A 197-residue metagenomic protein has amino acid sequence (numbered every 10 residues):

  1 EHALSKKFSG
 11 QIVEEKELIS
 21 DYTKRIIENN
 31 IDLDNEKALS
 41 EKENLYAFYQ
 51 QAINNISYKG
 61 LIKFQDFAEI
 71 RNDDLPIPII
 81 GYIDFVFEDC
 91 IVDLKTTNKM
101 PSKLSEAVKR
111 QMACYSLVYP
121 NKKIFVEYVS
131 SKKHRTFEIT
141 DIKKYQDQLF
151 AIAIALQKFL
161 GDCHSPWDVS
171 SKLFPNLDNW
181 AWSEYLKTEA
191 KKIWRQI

Functional and structural regions predicted by a protein language model:
E1-I83, W182, T188-I197: Metal-dependent nuclease catalytic cores that hydrolyze phosphodiester bonds in DNA/RNA, characterized by
S5, T97-K99, S130-K133: Short, solvent-exposed loop/turn segments at secondary-structure junctions
L45, L75, P120-I197: Metal-dependent nuclease catalytic regions and adjoining charged, substrate-binding loops involved in nucleic-acid end
Y58, F87-C90, V118-K122: Short glycine/proline-enriched coil/turn segments at helix->beta-strand junctions
D66-A68, K95-T96, Y128: Short, structured patches in soluble enzyme cores that scaffold and shape functional sites
I83-P101, Y115: Conserved catalytic cores of phosphodiester-cleaving nucleases, focusing on short active-site segments
M100-V108: Active-site-adjacent loop/helix micro-motif of nuclease/hydrolase catalytic cores
V108-P120: An active-site-proximal "capping" alpha-helix that borders the catalytic cofactor pocket
